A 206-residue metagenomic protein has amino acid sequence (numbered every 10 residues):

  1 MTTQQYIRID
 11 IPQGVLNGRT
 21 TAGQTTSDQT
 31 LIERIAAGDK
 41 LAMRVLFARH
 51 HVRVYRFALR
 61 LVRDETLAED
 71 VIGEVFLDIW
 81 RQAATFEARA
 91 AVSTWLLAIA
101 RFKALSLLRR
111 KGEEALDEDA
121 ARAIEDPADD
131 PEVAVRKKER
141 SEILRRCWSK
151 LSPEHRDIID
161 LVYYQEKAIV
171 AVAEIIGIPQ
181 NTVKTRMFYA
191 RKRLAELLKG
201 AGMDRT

Functional and structural regions predicted by a protein language model:
M1-E33, A37, V45, R49 (+4 more regions): Intrinsic, short, N-terminal disordered tails of RNA polymerase sigma-factor systems
L31, F47-A48, Y55, E65-Q82 (+2 more regions): Conserved RNAP core-binding helix
A36-A37, R60-E65, G73-A91, R110-K111 (+1 more regions): Sigma70-family region 2
H50, R186-Y189: Residues within the DNA-recognition helix of helix-turn-helix
R56, D70-L77, A90-F102: Structural recognition of an alpha-helix C-terminal capping motif at a helix-to-coil junction
V75, I99, I159, V172-A173 (+1 more regions): Hydrophobic positions on the alpha-helical face of helix-turn-helix-like DNA-binding modules
R81-A88, A98-E118, K137, Y189: Arg/Lys-rich amphipathic alpha helix in sigma70-family domain 2
L108, M187, L194, L198: DNA major-groove recognition helix of helix-turn-helix
